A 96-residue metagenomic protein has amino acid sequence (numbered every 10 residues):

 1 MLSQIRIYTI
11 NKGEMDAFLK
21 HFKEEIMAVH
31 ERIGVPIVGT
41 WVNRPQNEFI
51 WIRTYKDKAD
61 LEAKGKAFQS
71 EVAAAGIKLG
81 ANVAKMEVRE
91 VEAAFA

Functional and structural regions predicted by a protein language model:
S3-Y8: Active-site-flanking beta-strand signature of metal-NTP-handling nucleotidyl enzymes and homologous cyclase-like
A17-G39, T54-V91, A96: An amphipathic, aromatic/His-enriched active-site/gating alpha helix that lines ligand/cofactor pockets
W41-N43: RNA-recognition motif
P45-N47: Short acidic/glycine-enriched loop/turn segments that link adjacent beta-strands
